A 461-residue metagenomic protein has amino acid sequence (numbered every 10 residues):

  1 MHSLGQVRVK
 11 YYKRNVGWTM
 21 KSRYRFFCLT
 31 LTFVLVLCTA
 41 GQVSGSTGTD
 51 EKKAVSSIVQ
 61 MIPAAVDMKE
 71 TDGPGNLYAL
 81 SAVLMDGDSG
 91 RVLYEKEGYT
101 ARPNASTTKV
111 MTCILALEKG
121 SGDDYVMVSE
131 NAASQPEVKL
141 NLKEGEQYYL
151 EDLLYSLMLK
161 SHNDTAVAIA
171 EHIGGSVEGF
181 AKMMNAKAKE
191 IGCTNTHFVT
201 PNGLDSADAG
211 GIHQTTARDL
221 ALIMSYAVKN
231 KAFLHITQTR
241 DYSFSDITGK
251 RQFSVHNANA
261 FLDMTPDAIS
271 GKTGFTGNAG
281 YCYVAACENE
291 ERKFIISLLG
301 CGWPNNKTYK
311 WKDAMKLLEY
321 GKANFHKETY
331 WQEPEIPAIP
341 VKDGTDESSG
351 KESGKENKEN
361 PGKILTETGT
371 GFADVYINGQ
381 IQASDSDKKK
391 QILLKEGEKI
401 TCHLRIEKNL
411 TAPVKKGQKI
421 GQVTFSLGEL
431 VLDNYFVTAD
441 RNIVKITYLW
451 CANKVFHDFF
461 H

Functional and structural regions predicted by a protein language model:
H2-T19: Short, Lys/Arg-enriched N-terminal segments with co-localized hydrophobic residues within the first ~10-30 amino acids
Q6, V43-K231: Active-site-adjacent loops and short helices of periplasmic peptidoglycan-processing enzymes
S22-G45: Sec-dependent N-terminal signal peptides of Gram-positive bacterial secreted proteins and lipoproteins
R23-Y24, T100, L150, Y448 (+1 more regions): Structural motif marking the loop-to-transmembrane transition
T39, Y155, N259-D263: Short, hydrophobic/aliphatic alpha-helical segments
G211-H461: Domain-terminus/edge residues, biased toward the C-terminal soluble/receptor-binding domains of extracytoplasmic
